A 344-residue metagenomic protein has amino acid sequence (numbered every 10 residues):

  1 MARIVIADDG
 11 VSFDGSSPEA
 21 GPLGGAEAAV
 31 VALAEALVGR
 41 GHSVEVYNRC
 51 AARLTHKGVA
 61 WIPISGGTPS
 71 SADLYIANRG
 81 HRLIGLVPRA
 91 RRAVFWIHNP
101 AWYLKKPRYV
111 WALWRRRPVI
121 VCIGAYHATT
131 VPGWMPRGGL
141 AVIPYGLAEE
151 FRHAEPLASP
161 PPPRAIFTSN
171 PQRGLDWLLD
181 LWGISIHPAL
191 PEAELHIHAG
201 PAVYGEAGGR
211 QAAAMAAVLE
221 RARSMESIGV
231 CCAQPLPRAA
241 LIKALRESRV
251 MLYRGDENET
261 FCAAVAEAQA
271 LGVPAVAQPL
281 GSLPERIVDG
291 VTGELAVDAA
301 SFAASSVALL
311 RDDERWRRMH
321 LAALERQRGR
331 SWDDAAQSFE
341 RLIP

Functional and structural regions predicted by a protein language model:
Y47-R116, Y126: Extended catalytic core of nucleotide-activated donor transferases of GT-like folds
R117-P132, P136-R152: Donor nucleotide-sugar binding/catalytic pocket of nucleotide-sugar-dependent glycosyltransferases
E149, L157-S224, C231-C232: Conserved catalytic-core segment of nucleotide-activated headgroup transferases in glycan assembly
D176, I242, V265-A270, P284-E285 (+1 more regions): Short alpha-helical segment that forms part of, or immediately flanks, the ligand-binding pocket in carbohydrate-active
L245-T260, V273: Acidic donor-binding loop of glycosyltransferase active sites
D256, V273, A277-P284, D298-A299: Short glycine-rich donor-binding/catalytic loop of glycosyltransferases that coordinates the nucleotide-sugar
D289-A300, A308-D313: Conserved acidic donor-binding segment of nucleotide-sugar-dependent glycosyltransferases
E314-I343: A charged, aromatic-enriched C-terminal amphipathic alpha-helix characteristic of glycosyltransferases across folds
